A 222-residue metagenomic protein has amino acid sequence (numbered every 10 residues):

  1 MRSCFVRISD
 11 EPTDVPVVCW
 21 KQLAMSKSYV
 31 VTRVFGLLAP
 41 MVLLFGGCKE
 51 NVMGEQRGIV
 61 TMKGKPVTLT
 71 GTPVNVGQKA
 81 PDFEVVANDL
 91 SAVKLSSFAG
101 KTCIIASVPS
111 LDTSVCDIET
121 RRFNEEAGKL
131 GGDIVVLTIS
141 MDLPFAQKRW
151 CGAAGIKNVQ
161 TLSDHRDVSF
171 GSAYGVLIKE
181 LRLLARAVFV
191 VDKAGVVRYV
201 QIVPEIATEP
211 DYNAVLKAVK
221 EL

Functional and structural regions predicted by a protein language model:
F35-L44: Bacterial N-terminal signal peptides
C48-L222: Chalcogenol-based redox active-site neighborhoods
